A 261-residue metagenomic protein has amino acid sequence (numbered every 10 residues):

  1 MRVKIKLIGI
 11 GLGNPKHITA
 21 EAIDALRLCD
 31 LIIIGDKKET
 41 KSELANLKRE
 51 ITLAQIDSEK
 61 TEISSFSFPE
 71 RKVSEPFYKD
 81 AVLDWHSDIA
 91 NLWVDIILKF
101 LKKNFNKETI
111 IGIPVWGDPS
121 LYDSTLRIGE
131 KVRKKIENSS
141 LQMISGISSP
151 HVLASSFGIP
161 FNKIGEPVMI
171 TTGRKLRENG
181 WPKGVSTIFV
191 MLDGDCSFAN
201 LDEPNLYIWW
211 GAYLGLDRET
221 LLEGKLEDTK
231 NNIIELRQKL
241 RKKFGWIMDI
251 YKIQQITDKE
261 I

Functional and structural regions predicted by a protein language model:
M1-R2, D24-L28, N104-K107, I164 (+3 more regions): Flexible, charged surface loops at secondary-structure boundaries
R2-K16, A20-S140, E223, T229 (+1 more regions): Class I S-adenosyl-L-methionine
I5, P182-I261: A contiguous loop/helix-start segment that scaffolds small-molecule binding in enzyme catalytic cores
L31-I32, P160, I188: Short, well-ordered beta-strand core segments
E39-S42, S148-H151, L216-R218: Short gly/pro/ser/thr-enriched loop/turn and capping motifs at secondary-structure boundaries
A81-L92, I159-T172, M191, T229-R241: A polyampholytic, Gly/Pro-enriched intrinsically disordered region
V94-K103, E178-K183, L236-K242: Short amphipathic alpha-helix with an adjacent loop that forms part of the alpha/beta core around
G117, L121-G184, K242-F244, K259: Class I SAM-dependent methyltransferase SAM-binding "motif I" and its flanking Rossmann-like core
